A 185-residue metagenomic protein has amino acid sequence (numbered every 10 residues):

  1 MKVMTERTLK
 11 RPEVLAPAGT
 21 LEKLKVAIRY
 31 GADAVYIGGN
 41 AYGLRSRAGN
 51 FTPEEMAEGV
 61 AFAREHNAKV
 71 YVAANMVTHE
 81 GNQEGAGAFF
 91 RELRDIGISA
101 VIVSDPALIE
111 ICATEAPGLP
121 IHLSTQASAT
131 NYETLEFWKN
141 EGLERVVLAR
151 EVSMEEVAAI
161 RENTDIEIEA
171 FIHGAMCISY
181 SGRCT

Functional and structural regions predicted by a protein language model:
K2-T185: Non-catalytic helical/linker scaffolds that mediate oligomerization, partner binding, and domain coupling around large
